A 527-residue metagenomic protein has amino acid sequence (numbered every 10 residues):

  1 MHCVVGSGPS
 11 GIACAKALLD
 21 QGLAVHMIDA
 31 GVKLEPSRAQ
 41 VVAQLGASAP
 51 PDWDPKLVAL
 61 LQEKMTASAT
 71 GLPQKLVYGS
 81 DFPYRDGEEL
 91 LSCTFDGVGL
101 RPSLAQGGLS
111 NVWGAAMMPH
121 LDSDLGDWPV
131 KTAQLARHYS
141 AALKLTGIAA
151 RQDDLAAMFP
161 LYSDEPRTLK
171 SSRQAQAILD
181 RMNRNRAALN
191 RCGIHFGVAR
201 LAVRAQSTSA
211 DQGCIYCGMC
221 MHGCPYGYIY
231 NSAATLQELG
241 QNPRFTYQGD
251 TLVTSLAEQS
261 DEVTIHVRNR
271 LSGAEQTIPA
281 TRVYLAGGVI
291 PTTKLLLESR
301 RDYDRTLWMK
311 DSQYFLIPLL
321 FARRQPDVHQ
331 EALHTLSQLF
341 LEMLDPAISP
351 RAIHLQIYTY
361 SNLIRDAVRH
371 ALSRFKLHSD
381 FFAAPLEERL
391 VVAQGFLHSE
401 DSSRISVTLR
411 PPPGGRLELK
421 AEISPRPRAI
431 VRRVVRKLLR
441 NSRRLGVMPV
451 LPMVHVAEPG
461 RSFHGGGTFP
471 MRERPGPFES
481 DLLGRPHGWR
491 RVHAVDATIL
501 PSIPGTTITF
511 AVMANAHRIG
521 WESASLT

Functional and structural regions predicted by a protein language model:
M1-A133, R137-A141, Y303-F321, D327-L333 (+3 more regions): N-terminal glycine-rich phosphate/pyrophosphate-binding loop and immediately adjacent elements
G8-P9, R173, I290, I499: Residue-level detector of alpha-helix initiation sites
V32, Q44-S80, T246-Q248, T254 (+1 more regions): Mid-to-C-terminal "cap/lid" subdomains and adjacent gly/pro-rich loops that border and regulate access to redox
D52-W53, L57, L61-G79, S92-F95 (+6 more regions): Conserved redox-cofactor binding core of oxidoreductases
R85-G87, A199, G213-C220, S255-E258 (+3 more regions): A glycine-rich dinucleotide-binding beta-alpha-beta segment and adjacent secondary-structure elements that constitute
T254-T277: Conserved beta-strand-loop-beta-strand element in the redox core of flavoprotein oxidoreductases
H370-M448: C-terminal catalytic lobe of FAD-dependent flavoproteins
L438-R440, A516-T527: Internal hydrophobic alpha-helix adjacent to the cofactor/substrate pocket in enzyme cavities
